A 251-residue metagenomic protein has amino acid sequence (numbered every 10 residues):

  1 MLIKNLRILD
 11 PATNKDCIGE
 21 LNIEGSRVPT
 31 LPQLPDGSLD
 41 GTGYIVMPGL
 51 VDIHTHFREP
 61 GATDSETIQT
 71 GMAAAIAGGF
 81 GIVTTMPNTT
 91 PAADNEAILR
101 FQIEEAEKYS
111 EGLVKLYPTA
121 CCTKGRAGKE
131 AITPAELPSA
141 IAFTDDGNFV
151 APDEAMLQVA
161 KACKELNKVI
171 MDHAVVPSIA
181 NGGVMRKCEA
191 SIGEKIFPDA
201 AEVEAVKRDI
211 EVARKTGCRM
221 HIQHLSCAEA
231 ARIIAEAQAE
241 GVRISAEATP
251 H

Functional and structural regions predicted by a protein language model:
M1-L34: N-terminal metal-binding scaffold of metallo-dependent hydrolase/deaminase domains
L6, S26, G43, H54 (+7 more regions): Divalent metal-coordination and catalytic microenvironments
Q33-V46: Active-site metal-binding motif and surrounding structural segment of the metallo-beta-lactamase
Y44-A106: Metal-associated gating/positioning segment near the N- to mid-region
V51-T55, F80-T85, E111-Y117, M185-E194: Gly-rich Lys/Arg/Thr-decorated short loops/hinges at beta-loop-alpha junctions or inter-strand turns that position
I53-E66, P87, Y117-E130, G147 (+1 more regions): Active-site mouth loops of central-metabolism enzymes
E104-C122: A glycine-rich helix N-cap at a beta->alpha junction
E130-H251: Histidine/acidic residue-rich metal-binding segments in metalloenzymes
